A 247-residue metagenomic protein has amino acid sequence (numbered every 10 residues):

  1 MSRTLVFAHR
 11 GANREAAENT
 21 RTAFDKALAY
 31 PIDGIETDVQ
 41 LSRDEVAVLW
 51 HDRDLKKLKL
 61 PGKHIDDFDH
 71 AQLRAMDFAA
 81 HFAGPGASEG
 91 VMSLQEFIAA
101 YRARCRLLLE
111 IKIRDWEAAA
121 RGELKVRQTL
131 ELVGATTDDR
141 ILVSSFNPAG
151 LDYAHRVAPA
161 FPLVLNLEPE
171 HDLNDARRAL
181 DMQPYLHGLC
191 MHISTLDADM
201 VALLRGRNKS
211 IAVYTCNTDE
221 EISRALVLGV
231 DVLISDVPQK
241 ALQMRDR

Functional and structural regions predicted by a protein language model:
M1-R247: Phosphate-group recognition and catalysis centered on beta-loop-alpha active-site segments
